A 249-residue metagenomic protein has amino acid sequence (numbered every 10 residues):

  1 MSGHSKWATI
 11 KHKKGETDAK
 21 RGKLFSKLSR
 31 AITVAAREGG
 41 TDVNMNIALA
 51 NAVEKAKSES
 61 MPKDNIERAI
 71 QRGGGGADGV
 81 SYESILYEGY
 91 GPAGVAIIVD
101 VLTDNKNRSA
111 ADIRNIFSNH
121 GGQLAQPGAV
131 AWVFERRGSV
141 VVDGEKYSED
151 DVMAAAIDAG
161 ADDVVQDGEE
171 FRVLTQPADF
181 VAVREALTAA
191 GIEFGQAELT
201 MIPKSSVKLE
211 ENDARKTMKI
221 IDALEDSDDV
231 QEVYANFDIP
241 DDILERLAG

Functional and structural regions predicted by a protein language model:
M1-I116, G121-A125, V130-S139, K208 (+1 more regions): N-terminal cationic and glycine-rich segments that engage phosphates or anionic surfaces
S139-G249: Positively charged, low-complexity, intrinsically disordered RNA-binding extensions
